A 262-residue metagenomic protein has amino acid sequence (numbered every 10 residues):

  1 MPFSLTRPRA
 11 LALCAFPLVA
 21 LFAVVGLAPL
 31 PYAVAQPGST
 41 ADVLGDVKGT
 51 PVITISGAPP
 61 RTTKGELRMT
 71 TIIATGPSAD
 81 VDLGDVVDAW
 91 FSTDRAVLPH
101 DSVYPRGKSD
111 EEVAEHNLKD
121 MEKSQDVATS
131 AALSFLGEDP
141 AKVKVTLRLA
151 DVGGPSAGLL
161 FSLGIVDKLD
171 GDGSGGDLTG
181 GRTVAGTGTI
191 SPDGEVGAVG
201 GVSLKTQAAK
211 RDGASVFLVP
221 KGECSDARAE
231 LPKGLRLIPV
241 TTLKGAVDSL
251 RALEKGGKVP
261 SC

Functional and structural regions predicted by a protein language model:
P2-C262: Peripheral, non-AAA+ core regions of ATP-driven protein-machinery
